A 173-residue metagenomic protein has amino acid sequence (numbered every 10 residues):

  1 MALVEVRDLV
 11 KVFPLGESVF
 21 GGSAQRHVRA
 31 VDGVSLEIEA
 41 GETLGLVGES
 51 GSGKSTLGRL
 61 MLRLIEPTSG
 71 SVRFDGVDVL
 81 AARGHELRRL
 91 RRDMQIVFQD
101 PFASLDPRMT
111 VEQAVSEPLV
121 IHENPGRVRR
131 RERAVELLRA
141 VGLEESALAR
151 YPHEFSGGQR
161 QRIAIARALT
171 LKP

Functional and structural regions predicted by a protein language model:
M1-P173: ABC transporter nucleotide-binding domains
